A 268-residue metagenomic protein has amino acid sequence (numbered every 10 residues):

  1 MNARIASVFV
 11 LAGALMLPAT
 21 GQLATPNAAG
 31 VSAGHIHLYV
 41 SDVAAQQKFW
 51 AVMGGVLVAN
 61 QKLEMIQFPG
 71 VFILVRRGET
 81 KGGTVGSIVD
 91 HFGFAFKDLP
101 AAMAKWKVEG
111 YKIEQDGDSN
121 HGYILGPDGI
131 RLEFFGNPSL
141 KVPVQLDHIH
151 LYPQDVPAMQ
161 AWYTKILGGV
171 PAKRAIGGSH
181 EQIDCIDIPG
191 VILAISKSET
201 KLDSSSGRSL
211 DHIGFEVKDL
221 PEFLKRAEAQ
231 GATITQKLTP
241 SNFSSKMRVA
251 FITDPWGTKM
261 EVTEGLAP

Functional and structural regions predicted by a protein language model:
M1-I5: Positively charged n-region of N-terminal signal peptides that target proteins for export
A6-P18: Bacterial N-terminal signal peptides
T20-A28, M103, K107-L151, K173-K197 (+3 more regions): Vicinal oxygen chelate
P26-V31, G82-S87, S139-Q145, S204-R208: Short, low-complexity disordered segments enriched in Ser/Pro/Gly and basic
A28-G30, H37-I73, E114-Y123, L151-L193 (+2 more regions): Core segments of cupin and vicinal oxygen chelate
Y39, G93-A95, H150-Y152, G214-E216: Short hydrophobic/aromatic beta-strand micro-patches that form the beta-sheet surface supporting nucleotide- or nucleic
A45-Q47, P100-M103, L220-K225: Short, conserved charged micro-motifs
N60, F72-F96, P100-H121, E199-S205 (+2 more regions): A cross-kingdom feature marking solvent-exposed beta-strand/loop segments within repeated, beta-rich binding/scaffold
